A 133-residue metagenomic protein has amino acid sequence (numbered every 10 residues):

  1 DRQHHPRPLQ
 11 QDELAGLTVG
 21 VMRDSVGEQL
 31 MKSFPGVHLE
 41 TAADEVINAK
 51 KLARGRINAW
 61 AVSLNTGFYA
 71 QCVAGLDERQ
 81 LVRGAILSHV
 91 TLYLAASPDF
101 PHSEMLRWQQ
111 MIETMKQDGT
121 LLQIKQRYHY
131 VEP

Functional and structural regions predicted by a protein language model:
D1-V19, M105: Flexible hinge/capping segments at coil-to-helix
Q3-P6, R23-Q29: Short, polar loop motifs at secondary-structure junctions
E13, S33-F34, V46-T66, V73-A74: Short helices/loops that flank or line small-molecule/ion binding pockets
E13, S63, F100-M111, T120 (+1 more regions): Short amphipathic alpha-helical coupling segments at ligand-binding clamshell hinges and other catalytic/signaling
T18-V21, W60, A95: Short, well-ordered beta-strand segments
V21, V37-D44, N48-K51, R83-A85: Short beta-strand-to-loop elements that line the ligand-binding cleft of bilobed periplasmic-binding protein-like
V26-P35, R79, I112-P133: Ligand-binding clefts/hinges and TM-proximal coupling segments of bilobed small-molecule sensing domains
C72-M111, V131-P133: Periplasmic-binding protein-like
